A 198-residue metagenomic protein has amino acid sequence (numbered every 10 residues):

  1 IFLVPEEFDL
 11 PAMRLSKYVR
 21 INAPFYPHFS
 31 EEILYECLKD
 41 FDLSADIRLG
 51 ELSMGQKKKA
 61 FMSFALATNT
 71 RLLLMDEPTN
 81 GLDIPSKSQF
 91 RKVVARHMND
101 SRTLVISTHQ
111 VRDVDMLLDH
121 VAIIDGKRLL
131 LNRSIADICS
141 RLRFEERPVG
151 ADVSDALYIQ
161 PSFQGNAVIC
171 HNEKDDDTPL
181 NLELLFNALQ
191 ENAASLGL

Functional and structural regions predicted by a protein language model:
L3-A60: ABC-family P-loop ATPase nucleotide-binding domains
N69: Conserved catalytic motifs of ABC-family nucleotide-binding domains
L73-E77, L82: Catalytic Walker B motif of ABC-type/P-loop ATPase nucleotide-binding domains
I84-S86: Helix N-cap at the start of a conserved alpha-helix in ABC-type nucleotide-binding domains
Q89-V105, H109-I169: ABC transporter nucleotide-binding domain
Y158-L198: C-terminal coupling/interaction segments
